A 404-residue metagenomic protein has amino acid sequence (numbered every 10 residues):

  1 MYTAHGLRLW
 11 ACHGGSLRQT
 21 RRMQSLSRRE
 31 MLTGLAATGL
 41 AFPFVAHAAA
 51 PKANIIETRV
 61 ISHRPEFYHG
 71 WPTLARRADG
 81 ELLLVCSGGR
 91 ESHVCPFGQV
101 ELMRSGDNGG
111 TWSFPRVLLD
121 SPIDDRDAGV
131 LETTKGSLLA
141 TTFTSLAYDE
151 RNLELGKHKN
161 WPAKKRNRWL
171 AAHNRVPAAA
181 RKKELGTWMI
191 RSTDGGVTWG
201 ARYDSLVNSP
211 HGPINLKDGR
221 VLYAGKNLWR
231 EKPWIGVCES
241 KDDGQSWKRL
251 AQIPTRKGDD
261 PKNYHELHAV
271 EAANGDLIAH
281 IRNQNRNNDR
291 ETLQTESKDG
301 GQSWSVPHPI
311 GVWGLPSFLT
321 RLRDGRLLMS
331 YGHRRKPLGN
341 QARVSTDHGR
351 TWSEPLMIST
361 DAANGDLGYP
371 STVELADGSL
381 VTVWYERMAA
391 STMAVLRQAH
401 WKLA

Functional and structural regions predicted by a protein language model:
M1-L26, A37-G39: N-terminal secretory signal peptides
L9-A11, V45, T372: Intrinsically disordered, low-complexity segments enriched in proline/serine/threonine
G15-L17, L35-A36, T133, A404: Enrichment for repetitive, rod-forming helical segments
Q19, R28-E30, V45-H47, N108 (+1 more regions): Intrinsically disordered, low-complexity serine/threonine-rich segments
Q24, E30-A48: N-terminal export signals
A49-A404: Asp-box/BNR beta-propeller blade signature and adjacent active/binding-site loops in extracellular glycan-interacting
